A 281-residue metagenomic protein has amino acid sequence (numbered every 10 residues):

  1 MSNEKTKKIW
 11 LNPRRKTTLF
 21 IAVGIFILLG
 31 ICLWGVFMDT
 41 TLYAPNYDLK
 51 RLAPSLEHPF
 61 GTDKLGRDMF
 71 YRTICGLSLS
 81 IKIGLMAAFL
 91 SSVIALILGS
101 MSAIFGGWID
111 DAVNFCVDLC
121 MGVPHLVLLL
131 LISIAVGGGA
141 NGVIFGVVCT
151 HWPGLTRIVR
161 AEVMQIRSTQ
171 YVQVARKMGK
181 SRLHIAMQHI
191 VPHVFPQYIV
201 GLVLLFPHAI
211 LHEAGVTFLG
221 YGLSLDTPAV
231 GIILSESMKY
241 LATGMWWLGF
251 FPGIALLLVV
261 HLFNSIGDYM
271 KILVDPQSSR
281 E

Functional and structural regions predicted by a protein language model:
M1-L42, V194: N-terminal signal-anchor/first transmembrane alpha helix
T6-N12, Y43-A88, I232-G253: Periplasmic/extracellular loop-to-transmembrane helix junction in inner-membrane transport proteins
W34-F37, G84-V117, L130: Transmembrane-helix boundary motif in ABC transporter permease subunits
P59, D63, M69, A103-I104 (+2 more regions): Generic hydrophobic transmembrane alpha-helix motif, especially the helices
R67-K82, G106-A112, R167-S168, Q173-V200: Amphipathic cytosolic juxtamembrane alpha-helices at the membrane-cytosol interface of multi-pass membrane transporters
S78-I94, L183-G215, F263: Transmembrane alpha-helices
I134-A135, E162-V163, L204, L211-A255: Glycine-rich helix-loop "coupling/hinge" segments at transmembrane-helix boundaries in multipass transporters
A140, C149-T150, P196, V203-L204 (+1 more regions): C-terminal transmembrane helix and the adjacent membrane-cytosol boundary/short C-terminal tail of inner/organellar
